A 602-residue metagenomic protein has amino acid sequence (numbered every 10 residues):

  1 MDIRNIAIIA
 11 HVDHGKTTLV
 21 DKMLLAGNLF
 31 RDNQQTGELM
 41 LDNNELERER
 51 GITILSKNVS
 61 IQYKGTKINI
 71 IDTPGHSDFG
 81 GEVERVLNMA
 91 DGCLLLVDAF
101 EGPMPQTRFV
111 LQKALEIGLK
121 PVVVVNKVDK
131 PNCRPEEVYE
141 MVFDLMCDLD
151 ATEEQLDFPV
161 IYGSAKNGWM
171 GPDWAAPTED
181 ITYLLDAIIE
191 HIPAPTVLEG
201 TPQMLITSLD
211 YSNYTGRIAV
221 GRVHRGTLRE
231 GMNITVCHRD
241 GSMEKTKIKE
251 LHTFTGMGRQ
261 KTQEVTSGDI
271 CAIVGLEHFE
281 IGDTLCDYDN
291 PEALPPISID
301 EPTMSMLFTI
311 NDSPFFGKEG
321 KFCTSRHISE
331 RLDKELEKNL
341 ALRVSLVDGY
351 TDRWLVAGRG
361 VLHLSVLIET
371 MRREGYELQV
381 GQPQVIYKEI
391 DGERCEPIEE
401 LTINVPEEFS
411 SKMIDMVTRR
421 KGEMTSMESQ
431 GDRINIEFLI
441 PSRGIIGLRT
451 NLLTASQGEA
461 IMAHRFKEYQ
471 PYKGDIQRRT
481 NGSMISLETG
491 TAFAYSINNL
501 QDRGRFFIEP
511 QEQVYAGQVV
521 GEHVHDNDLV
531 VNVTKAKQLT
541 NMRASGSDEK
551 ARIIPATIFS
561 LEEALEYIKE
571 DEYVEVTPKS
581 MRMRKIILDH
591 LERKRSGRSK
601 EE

Functional and structural regions predicted by a protein language model:
M1-V97, E101-P103, M141, L209-S212: P-loop NTPase switch module centered on the Walker A-proximal segment
Q35-L41, L149-I161, P195-L205, G241-F254 (+8 more regions): Interdomain boundary/hinge elements
K120, K130-E190: Canonical P-loop GTPase G-domain recognition
S164, D348-H363: Short glycine/threonine-rich beta-strand-turn micro-motifs
Q203-M306, F316-K318, N481, T489-T540 (+2 more regions): Conserved nucleotide-binding/hydrolysis modules and their immediate coupling elements across P-loop/ASCE NTPase motors
R225-T227, E277-H278, G358-L364, P406-S410 (+1 more regions): Helix N-cap motif at beta-to-alpha junctions
F254, R259-T262, C395, I440 (+3 more regions): Long insertion/accessory domains within large nucleic-acid-processing enzymes
S313-L336, K550, I554: A short, contiguous, amphipathic alpha-helix enriched in charged residues
